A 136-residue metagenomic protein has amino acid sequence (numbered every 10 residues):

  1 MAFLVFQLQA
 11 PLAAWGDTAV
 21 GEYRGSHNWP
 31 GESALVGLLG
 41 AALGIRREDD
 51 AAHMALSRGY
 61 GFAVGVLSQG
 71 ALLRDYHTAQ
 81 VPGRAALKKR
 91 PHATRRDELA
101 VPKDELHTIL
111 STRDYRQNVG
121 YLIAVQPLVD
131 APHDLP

Functional and structural regions predicted by a protein language model:
M1, G61, N118-L122: Short, surface-exposed beta-edge/turn micro-motifs
M1-Q7: Charged, low-complexity intrinsically disordered regulatory segments in eukaryotic signaling
A2, D17-P91: Glycine/small-residue-rich interface belts in oligomeric ring/scaffold proteins and their assembly partners
L8-A14: Short polar catalytic/cofactor-binding loops
A13, A19-Y23, E48, L99 (+2 more regions): Generic preference for well-ordered secondary structure
V66-P136: Internal, well-folded beta-alpha domain core
